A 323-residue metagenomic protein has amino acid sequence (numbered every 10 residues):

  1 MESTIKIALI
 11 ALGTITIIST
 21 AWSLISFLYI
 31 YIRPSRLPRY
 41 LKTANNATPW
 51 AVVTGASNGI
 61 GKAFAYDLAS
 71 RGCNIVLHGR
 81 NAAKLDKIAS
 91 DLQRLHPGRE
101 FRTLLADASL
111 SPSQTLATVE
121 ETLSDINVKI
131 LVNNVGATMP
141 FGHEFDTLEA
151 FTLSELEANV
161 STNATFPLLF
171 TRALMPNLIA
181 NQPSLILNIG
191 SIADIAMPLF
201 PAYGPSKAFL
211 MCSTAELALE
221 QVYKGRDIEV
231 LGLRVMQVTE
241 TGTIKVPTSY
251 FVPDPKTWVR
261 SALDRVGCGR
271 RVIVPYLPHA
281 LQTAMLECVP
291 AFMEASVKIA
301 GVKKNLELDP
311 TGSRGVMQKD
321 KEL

Functional and structural regions predicted by a protein language model:
M1-W50, S296-L323: Non-catalytic terminal and boundary segments that flank Rossmann-like NAD(P)-dependent oxidoreductase
F27-V76, R80: Canonical Rossmann dinucleotide-binding motif of NAD(H)/NADP(H)-dependent dehydrogenases/reductases, specifically
T54, H78, N134-V135, I186-A193 (+1 more regions): SDR active-site strand-loop-helix element
Q93-P112: Rossmann-fold cofactor-recognition segment
S113, A117, E121, G136-E157: Conserved mid-core segment of classical short-chain dehydrogenase/reductases
A150-L156, V160, I179-K224, M236-T241: Catalytic loop of short-chain dehydrogenase/reductase
A218-S296: SDR active-site lid
